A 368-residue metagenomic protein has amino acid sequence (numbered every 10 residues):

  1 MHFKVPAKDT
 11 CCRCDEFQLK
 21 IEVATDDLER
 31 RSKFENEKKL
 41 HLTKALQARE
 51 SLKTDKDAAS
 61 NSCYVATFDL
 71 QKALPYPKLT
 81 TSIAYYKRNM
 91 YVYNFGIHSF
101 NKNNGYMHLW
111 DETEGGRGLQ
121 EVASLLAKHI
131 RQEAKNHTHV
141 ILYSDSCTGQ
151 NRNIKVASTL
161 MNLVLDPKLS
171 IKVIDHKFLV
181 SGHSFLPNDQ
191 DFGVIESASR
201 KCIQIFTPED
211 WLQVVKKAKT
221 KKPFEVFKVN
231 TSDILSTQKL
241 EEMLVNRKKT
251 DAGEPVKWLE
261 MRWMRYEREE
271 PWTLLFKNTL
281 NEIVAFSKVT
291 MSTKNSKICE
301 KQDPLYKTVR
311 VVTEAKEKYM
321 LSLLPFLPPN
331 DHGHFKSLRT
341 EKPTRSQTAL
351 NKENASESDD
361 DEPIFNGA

Functional and structural regions predicted by a protein language model:
M1-A368: Extended mixed-charge, aromatic/glycine-enriched low-complexity segments
